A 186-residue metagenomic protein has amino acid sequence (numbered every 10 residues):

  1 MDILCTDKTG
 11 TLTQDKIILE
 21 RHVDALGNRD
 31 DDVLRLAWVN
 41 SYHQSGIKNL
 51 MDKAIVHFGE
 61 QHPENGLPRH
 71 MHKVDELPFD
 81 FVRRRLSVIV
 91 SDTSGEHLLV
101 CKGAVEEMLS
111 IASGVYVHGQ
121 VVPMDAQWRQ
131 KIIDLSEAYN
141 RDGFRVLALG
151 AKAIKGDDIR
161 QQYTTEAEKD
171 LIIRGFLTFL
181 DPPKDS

Functional and structural regions predicted by a protein language model:
M1-S186: Conserved cytosolic headpiece of P-type ATPases
